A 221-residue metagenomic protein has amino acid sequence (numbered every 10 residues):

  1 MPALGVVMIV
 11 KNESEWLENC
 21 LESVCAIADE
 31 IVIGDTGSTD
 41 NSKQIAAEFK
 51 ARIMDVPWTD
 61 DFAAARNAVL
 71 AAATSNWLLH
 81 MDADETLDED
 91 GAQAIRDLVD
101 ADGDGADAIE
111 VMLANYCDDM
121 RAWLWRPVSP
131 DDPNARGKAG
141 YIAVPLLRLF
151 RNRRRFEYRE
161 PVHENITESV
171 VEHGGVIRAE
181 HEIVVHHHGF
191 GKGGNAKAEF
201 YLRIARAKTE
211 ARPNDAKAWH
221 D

Functional and structural regions predicted by a protein language model:
M1-S23: N-proximal low-complexity "stem/linker" segments adjacent to membrane-targeting elements
P2, A63-L70, M81, L87-D221: Catalytic-site signature of metal-activated, phosphate-bearing donor transferases, centered on the GT-A/GT-A-like
S23, I27, D35-A47, W58 (+1 more regions): A conserved acidic beta->alpha catalytic loop
A28, K50, A73-S75, A106: Short, well-ordered alpha-helix to beta-strand connector turns
K43-A68, A72: Conserved donor nucleotide-binding strand/loop of the catalytic core
L78: Short aromatic/hydrophobic "clamp" motif used to bind/position activated sugar donors
